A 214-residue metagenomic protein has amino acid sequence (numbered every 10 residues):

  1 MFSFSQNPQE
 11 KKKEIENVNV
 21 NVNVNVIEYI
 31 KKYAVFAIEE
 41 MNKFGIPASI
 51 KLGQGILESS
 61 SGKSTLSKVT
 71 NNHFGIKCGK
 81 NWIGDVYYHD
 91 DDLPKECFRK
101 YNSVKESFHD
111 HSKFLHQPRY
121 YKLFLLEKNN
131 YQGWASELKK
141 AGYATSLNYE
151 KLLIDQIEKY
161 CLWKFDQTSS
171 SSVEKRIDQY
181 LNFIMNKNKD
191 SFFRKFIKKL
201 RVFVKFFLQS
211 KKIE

Functional and structural regions predicted by a protein language model:
M1-E214: Catalytic cores of secreted/periplasmic lytic hydrolases that degrade extracellular macromolecules
